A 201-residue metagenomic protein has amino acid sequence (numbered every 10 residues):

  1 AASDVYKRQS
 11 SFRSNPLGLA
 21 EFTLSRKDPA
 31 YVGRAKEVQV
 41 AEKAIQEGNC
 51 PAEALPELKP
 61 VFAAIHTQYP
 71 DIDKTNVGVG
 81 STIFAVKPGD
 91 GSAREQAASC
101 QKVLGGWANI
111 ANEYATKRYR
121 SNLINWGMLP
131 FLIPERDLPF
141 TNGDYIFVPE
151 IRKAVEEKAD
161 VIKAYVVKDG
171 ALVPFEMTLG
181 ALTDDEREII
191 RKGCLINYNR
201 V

Functional and structural regions predicted by a protein language model:
A1-Y6: Short, small-residue-biased leader/transition segments that mark boundaries at the very start of proteins
K7-G18, K102-I110, G180-N197: Extended active-site and interfacial segments that coordinate phosphate-rich ligands in large catalytic machineries
R8-Q9, A97-V103, I124-G127: Short, solvent-exposed amphipathic alpha-helical segments in soluble enzyme and RNA/protein-processing domains
R8-R34, L129-P134: Active-site rim segments in enzyme catalytic domains, especially the processed small/beta chain of N-terminal
E21-I83: Contiguous domain-boundary segments centered on the initiation and propagation of an alpha-helix
Q68-D73, G91, Q96-A98, E150-R152: Generic recognition of flexible, low-complexity loop/linker segments
N76-A115: Extracellular/luminal Protease-associated
Y119-K192, I196-N199: Acidic, glycine-rich flexible loop/linker segments
